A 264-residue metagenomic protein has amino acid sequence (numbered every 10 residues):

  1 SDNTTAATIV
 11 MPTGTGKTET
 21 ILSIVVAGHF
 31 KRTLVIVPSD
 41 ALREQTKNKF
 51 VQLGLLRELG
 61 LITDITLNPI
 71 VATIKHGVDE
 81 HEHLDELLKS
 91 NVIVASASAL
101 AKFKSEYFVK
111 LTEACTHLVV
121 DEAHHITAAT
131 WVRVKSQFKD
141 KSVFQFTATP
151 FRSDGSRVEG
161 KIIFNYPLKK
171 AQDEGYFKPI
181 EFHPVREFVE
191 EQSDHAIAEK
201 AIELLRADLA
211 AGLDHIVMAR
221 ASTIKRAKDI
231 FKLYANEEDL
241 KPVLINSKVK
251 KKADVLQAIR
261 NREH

Functional and structural regions predicted by a protein language model:
D2-A7, F30-K31, L213-I216, H264: Pre-Walker A (Motif I) flank of P-loop NTPase domains
D2-I24: Walker A/P-loop
T20-S23, A27-L61, T130, S222-A227: Conserved Walker A/P-loop ATP-binding site and its immediately adjacent core in helicase/helicase-like ATPase domains
A41-G77, A235-L240: Conserved helix-turn-beta segment of the N-terminal RecA-like "Helicase ATP-binding" lobe in SF1/SF2 helicases
V78-V119, H125-R133: Conserved RecA-like ASCE ATPase "motif II neighborhood" in helicase/translocase motors
H117, H124-I180: Post-DEXD/H (motif II) to motif III coupling segment of the RecA-like Helicase ATP-binding lobe
I162-A235: Conserved interdomain linker/interface between the two RecA-like ATPase lobes of SF2 helicase motors
L240-H264: Conserved helicase ATPase core of P-loop NTP-dependent helicases/translocases
